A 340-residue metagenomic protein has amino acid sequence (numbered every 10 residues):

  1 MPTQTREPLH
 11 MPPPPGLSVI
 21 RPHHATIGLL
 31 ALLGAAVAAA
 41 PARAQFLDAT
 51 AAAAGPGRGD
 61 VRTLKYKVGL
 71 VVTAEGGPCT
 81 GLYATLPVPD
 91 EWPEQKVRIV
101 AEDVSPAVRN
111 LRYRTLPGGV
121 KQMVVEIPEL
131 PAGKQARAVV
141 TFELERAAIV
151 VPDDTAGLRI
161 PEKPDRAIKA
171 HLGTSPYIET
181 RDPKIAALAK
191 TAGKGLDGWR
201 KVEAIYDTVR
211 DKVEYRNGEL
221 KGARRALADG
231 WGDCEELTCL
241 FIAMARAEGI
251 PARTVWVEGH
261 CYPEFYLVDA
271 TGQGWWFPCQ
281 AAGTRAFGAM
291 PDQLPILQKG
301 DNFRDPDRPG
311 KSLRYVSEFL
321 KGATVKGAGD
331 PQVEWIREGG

Functional and structural regions predicted by a protein language model:
E7-G28: Bacterial N-terminal signal peptides that target proteins for export
T26-A36: Bacterial N-terminal signal peptides
A38-A44: Boundary at the C-terminal end of the N-terminal hydrophobic targeting segment
A44-I149: Intrinsically disordered, low-complexity N-terminal segments that are enriched in acidic
A136-R137, L144-D229, L240, V316-G340: Secondary-structure boundary elements
R146-A147, K212-V213, W231, E258-C261 (+1 more regions): Solvent-exposed loop/turn segments at secondary-structure junctions within structured extracellular/periplasmic domains
E236-V316: Hydrophobic/aromatic-rich core segments of domains that either
